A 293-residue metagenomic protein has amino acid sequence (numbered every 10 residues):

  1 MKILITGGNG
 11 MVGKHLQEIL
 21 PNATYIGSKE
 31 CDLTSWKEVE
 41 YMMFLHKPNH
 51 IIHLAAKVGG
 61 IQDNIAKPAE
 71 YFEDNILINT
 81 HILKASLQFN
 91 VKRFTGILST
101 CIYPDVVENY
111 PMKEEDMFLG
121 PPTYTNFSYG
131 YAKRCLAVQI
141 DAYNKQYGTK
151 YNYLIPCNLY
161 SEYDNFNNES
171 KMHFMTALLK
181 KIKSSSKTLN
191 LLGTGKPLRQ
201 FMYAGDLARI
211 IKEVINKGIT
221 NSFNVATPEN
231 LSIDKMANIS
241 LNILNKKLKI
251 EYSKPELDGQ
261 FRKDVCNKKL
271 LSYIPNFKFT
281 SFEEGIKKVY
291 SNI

Functional and structural regions predicted by a protein language model:
K2-L20: N-terminal Rossmann NAD(P)H-binding glycine-rich loop of SDR-like oxidoreductase domains
Q17, K113-E114, A177, K183-I293: C-terminal substrate-binding subdomain of Rossmann-fold SDR/epimerase-dehydratase oxidoreductases
P21-Y41: Adenosine-cofactor binding site in Rossmann-like domains, unifying the SAM/SAH pocket of S-adenosylmethionine-dependent
T24, L98-S99, A137-Y163, T176 (+1 more regions): Conserved beta-loop-beta element that borders a ligand/cofactor-binding pocket
D32, I102-P104, S128, N152-H173 (+1 more regions): Flexible, glycine-rich beta-alpha linker
K37-N75, Q88, D105: NAD(P)H-binding glycine-rich loop region in Rossmannoid oxidoreductase-like domains and their noncatalytic homologs
T80-N126, N152: Conserved Rossmann-fold NAD(P)-dependent oxidoreductase catalytic core, especially the SDR/UDP-sugar
S128, A132-C135: Active-site helix of classical SDR
